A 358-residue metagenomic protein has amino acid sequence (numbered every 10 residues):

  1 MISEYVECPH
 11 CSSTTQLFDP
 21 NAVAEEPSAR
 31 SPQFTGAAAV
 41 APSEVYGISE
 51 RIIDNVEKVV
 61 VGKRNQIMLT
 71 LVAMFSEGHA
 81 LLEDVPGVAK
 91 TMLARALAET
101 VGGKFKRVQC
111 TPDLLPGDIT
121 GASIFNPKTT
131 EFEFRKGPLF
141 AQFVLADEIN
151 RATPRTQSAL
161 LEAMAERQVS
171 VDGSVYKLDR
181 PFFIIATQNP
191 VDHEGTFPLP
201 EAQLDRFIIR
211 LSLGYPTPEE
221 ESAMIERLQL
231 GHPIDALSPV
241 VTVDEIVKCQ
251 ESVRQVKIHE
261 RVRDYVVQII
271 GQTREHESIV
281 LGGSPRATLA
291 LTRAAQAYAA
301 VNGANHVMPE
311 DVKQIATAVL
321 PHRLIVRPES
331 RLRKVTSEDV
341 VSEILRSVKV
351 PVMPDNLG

Functional and structural regions predicted by a protein language model:
C8-C11: Short cysteine-rich clusters marking metal-coordination/redox-active sites
A39, E275-G358: C-terminal engagement/docking regions of AAA+ P-loop ATPases
S43-V88, V267: Pre-Walker A (pre-P-loop) alpha-helix and adjacent loop at the N terminus of AAA/AAA+ ATPase modules, a conserved
L69-V72, F125-L145, S174: Conserved alpha-helical scaffold flanking the Walker A/P-loop in AAA+ ATPase domains
F75-T111: Walker A/P-loop
D84, D147-E148, A159: Walker B catalytic acidic pair
T100-K128: AAA+/P-loop NTPase substrate/partner-engagement loops
N126-E131, A152, M164-V256, Q296-V301: Canonical AAA+ ATPase core
